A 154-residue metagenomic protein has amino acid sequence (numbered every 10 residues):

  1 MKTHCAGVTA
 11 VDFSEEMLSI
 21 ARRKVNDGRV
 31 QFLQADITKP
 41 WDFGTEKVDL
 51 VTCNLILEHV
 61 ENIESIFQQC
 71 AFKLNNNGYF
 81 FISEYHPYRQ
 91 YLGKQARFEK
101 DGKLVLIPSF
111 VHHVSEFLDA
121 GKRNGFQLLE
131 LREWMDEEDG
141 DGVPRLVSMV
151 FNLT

Functional and structural regions predicted by a protein language model:
M1-K39: Class I SAM-dependent methyltransferase SAM/SAH-binding core
K39-T45: Short conserved loop adjoining the S-adenosyl-L-methionine
T52: A conserved beta-strand element that flanks and buttresses the S-adenosyl-L-methionine
L55-I56: Short catalytic micro-motifs in class I SAM-dependent methyltransferases
E64-Y79: A short glycine-rich, Lys/Arg-flanked "PGG" loop and its adjoining helix->strand segment in the class I
Y79-P108: Conserved class I S-adenosyl-L-methionine
S109-L131: Short alpha-helix
E138-T154: Core SAM-dependent methyltransferase catalytic element
